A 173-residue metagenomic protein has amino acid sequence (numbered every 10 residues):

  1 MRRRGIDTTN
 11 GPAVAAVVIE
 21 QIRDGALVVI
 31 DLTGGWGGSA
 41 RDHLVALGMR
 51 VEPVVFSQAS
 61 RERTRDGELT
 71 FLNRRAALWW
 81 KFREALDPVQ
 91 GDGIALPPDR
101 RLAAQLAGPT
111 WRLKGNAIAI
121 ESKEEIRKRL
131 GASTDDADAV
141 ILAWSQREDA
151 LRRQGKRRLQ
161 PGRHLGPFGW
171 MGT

Functional and structural regions predicted by a protein language model:
M1-A117, G162-T173: Mg2+-dependent endonuclease catalytic cores in nucleic-acid-processing enzymes, primarily RNase H-like
L96-R158: Charge-patterned, long linear interaction tracts outside catalytic cores
